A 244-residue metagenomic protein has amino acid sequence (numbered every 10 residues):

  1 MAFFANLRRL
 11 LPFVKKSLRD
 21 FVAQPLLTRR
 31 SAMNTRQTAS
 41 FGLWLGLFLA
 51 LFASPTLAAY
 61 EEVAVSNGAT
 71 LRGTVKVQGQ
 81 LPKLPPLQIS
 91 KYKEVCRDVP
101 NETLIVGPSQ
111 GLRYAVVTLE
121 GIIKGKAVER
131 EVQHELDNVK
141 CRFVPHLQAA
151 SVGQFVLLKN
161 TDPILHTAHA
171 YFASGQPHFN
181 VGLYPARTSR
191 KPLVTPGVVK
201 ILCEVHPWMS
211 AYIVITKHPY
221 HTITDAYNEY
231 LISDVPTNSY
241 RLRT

Functional and structural regions predicted by a protein language model:
M1-A32, R36-L43: Short, low-complexity, charge-dense intrinsically disordered segments
N34, F52-A58: Domain-scale selection of a single, long terminal region that carries the protein's primary operational module
G42-F52: Bacterial N-terminal signal peptides
L57-T244: Extracytoplasmic copper-binding redox domains, predominantly the cupredoxin/blue-copper superfamily
